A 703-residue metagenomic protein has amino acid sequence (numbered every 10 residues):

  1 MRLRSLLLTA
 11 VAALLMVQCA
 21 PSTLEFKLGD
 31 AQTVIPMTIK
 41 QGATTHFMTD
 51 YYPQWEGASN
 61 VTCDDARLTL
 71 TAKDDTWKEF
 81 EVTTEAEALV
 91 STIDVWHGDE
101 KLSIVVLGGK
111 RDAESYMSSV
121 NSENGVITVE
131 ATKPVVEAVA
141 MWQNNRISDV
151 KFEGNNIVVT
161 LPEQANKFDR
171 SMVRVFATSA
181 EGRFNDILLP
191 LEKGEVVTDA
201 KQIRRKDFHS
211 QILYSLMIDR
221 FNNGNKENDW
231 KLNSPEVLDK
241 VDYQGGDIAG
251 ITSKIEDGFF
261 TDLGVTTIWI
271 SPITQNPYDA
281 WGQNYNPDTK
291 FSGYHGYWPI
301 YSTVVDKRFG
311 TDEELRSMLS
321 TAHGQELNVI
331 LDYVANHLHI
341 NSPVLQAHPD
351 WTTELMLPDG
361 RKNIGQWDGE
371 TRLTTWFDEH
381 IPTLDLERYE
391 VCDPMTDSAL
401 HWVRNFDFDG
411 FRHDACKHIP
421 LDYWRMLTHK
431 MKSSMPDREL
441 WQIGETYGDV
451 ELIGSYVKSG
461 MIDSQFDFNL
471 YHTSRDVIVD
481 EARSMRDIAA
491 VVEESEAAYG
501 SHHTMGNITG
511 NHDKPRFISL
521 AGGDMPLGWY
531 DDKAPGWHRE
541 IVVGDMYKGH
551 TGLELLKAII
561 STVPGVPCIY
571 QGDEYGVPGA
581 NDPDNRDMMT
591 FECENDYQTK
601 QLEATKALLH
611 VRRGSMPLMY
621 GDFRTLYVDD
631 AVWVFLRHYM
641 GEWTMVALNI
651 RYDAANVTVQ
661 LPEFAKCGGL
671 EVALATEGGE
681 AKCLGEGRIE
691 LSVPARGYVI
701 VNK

Functional and structural regions predicted by a protein language model:
T9-V17: Bacterial N-terminal signal peptides
Q18-E25, D94, M117-Y214, N223 (+4 more regions): Carbohydrate-interacting/catalytic domains
A31-G57, Y116-V136: Solvent-exposed, low-complexity, repeat-rich "mucin-like" stalks and linkers
W77-A88, V158-N166: Extracellular/luminal low-complexity segments enriched in Ser/Thr/Pro
E100-G109, R183-L191: Edge beta-strands of extracellular beta-sandwich domains
D207, Q211, F221-F406, M426-P436 (+1 more regions): Substrate-binding/active-site clefts of carbohydrate-active enzymes
H337, S398-L400, R404-I508, I559 (+4 more regions): Active-site-proximal helices and loops of the catalytic beta/alpha 8
G506-Y530, G536, K557-Y597: Aromatic/acidic polysaccharide-binding cleft in carbohydrate-active enzymes
